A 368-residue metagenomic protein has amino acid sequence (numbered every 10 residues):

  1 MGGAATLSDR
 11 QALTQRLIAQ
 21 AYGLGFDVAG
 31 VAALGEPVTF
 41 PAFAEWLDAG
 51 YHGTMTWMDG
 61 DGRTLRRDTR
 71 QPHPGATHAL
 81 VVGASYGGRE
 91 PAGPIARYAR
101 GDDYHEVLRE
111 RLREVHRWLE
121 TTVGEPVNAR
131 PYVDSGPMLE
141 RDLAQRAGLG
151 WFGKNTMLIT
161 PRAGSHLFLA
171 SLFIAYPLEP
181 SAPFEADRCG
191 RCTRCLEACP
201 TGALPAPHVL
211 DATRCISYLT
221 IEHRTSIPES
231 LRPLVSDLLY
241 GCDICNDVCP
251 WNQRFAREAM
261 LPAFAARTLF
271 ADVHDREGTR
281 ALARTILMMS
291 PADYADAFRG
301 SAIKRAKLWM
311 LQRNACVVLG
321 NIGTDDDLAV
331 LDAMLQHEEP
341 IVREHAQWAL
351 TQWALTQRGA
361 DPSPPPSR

Functional and structural regions predicted by a protein language model:
M1-R188, S236: Auxiliary alpha/beta "docking" domains used to position bulky ligands
G23-F26, R194-S217, R224, L238-A263 (+1 more regions): Iron-sulfur cluster-binding cysteine motifs and their immediate structural context in ferredoxin-like electron-transfer
I159-F184, A212-L231, S290-A295: Short, charged low-complexity linear segments at domain edges
Y218-L234, D247-M289: A beta-strand-loop signature enriched in Asp, Gly, Thr, and Trp that corresponds to the sialidase/neuraminidase Asp-box
A271-W309, C316: Alpha-helical adaptor scaffolds
D293-A297, T324-L335, T356-R368: Amphipathic alpha-helical scaffolding segments comprising HEAT/armadillo-like alpha-solenoid repeats
L308, E338-P340: Short inter-helical turns and helix N-cap capping residues of alpha-solenoid HEAT/ARM repeat scaffolds
Q312-T324, E344-T356: Structural detector for internal amphipathic alpha-helices that build alpha-solenoid repeat scaffolds
